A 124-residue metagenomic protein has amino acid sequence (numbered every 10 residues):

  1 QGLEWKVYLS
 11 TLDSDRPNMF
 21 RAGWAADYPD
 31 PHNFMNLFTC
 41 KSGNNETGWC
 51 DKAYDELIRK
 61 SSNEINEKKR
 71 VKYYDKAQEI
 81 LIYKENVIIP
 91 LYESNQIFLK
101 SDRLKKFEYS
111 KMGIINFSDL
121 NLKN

Functional and structural regions predicted by a protein language model:
Q1-S10: Short helix-initiation/N-cap motifs at beta->coil->alpha
T11-N124: Detector for C-terminal structural segments
